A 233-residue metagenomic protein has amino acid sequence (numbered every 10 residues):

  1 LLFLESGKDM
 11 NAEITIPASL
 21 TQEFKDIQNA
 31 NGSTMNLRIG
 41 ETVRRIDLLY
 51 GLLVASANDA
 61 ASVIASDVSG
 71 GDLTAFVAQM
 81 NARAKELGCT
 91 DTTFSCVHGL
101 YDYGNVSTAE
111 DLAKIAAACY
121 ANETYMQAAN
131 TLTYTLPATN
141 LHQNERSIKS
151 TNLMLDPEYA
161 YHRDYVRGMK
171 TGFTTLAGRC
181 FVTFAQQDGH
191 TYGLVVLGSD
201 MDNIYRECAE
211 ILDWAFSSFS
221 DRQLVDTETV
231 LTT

Functional and structural regions predicted by a protein language model:
L1-E110, C119-Y120, Q187: Active-site-adjacent loops and short helices of periplasmic peptidoglycan-processing enzymes
C89-T93, Y101-T233: Domain-terminus/edge residues, biased toward the C-terminal soluble/receptor-binding domains of extracytoplasmic
